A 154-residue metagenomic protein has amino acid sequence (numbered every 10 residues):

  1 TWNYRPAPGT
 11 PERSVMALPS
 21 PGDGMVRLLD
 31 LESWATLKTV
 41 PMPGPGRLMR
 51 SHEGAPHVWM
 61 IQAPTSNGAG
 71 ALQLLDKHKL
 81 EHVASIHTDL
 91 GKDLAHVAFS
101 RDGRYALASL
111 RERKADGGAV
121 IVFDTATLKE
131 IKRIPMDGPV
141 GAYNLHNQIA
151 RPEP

Functional and structural regions predicted by a protein language model:
T1-P154: Predominantly soluble domains enriched in secretory-pathway, periplasmic, or organellar proteins
